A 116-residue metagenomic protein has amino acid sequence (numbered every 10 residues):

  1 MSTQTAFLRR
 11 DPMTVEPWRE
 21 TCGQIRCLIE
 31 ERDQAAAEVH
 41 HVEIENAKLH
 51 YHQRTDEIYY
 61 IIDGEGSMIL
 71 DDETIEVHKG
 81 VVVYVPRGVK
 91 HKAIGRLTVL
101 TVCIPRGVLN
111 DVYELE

Functional and structural regions predicted by a protein language model:
M1-R19: Extreme N-terminal tail/first-helix region
T14-L49, V102, D111-Y113: A short glycine-rich, His/Asp/Glu-containing loop-to-beta-strand
V42-E45, Q53-M68: Short, conserved beta-strand element in jelly-roll/cupin
Y51, M68-L70, T101-V102: Short hydrophobic/aromatic-rich beta-strand segments that constitute the beta-sheet cores of beta-sandwich/beta-barrel
I58, E65-S67, T74, K90 (+1 more regions): Structural motif
I62-D63, H78-K79, G95: A cytosolic small-molecule/anion-sensing beta-strand core signal
D72-G88: Short acidic-glycine-tyrosine-enriched beta hairpin
R87-V112: Ligand-binding loop in jelly-roll beta-barrel domains
